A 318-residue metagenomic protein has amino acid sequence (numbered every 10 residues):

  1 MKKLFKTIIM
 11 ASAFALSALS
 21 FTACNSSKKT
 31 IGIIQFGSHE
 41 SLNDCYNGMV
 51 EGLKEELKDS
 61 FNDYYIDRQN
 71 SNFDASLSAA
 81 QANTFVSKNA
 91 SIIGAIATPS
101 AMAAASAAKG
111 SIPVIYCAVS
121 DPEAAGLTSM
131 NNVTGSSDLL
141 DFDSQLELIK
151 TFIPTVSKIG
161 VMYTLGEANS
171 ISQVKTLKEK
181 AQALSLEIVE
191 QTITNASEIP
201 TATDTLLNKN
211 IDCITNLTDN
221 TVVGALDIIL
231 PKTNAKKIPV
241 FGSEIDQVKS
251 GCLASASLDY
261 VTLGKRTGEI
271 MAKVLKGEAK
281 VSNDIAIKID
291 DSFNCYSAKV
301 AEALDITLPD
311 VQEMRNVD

Functional and structural regions predicted by a protein language model:
S20-A23: C-terminal motif of bacterial Sec signal peptides marking the signal peptidase cleavage site
T30-E51, E56, D67-S76, G166-S170 (+2 more regions): Extracytoplasmic "Venus flytrap"
I31, M49, D138-L184, D284-V300: An alpha-beta-alpha
E56-S78, N132, K180-A196: Short beta-strand elements in bilobed, periplasmic/extracellular small-molecule ligand-binding domains
D67-L127, N216-N234, I238-S243: Beta-alpha junction/loop-to-helix N-cap segments that form part of ligand/metal-binding clefts
P122-M130, T134-K158, L258-A279: Hydrophobic alpha-helical segments within soluble ligand-binding/sensing domains
A168-E244: Pocket-lining segment of extracytoplasmic ligand-binding domains
K273-D318: Hinge/cleft segment of the Venus flytrap/periplasmic-binding protein
